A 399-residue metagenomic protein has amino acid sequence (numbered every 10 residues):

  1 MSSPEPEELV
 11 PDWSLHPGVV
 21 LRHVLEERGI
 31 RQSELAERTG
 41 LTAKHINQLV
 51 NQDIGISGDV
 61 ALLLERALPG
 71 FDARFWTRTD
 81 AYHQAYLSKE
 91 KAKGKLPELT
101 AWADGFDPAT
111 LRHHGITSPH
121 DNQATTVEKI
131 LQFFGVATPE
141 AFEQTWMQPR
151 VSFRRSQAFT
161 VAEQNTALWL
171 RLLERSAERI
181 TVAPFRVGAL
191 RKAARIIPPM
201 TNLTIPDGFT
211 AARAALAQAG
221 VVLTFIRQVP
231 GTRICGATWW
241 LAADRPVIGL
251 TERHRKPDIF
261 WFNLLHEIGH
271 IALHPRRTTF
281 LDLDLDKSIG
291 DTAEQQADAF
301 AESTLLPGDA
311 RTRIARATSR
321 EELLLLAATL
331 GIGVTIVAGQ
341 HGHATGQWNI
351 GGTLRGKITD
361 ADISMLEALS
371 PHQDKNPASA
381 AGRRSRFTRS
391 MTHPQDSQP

Functional and structural regions predicted by a protein language model:
S2-P399: Active-site hotspot residues in diverse enzymes, especially metal/ion-binding acidic/histidine motifs
